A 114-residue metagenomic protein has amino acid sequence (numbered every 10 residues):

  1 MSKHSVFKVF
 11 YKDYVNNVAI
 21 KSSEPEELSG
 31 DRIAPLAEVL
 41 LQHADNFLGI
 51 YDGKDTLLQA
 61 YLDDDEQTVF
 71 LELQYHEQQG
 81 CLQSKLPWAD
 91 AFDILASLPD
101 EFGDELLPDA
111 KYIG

Functional and structural regions predicted by a protein language model:
S2-G53: Negatively charged, low-complexity tracts enriched in Asp/Glu with abundant Ser/Thr
H4-N16, T56-L86: Intrinsically disordered, low-complexity regulatory segments enriched in Ser/Thr/Pro and charged residues
K21-S23, L62-D64, Q74-H76, E105-Y112: General "foldedness" signal
E26-D31, Q67-F70, Q79, A89-F92: Short, low-complexity, polar/charged sequence segments that are solvent-exposed and flexible
L41-D45, Q67-F70, D100: Structural alpha-beta junctions
Q42-L57, G103-G114: Short glycine-rich, low-complexity/disordered patches
Q78-G114: Mixed-charge, Lys/Arg-enriched low-complexity segments
